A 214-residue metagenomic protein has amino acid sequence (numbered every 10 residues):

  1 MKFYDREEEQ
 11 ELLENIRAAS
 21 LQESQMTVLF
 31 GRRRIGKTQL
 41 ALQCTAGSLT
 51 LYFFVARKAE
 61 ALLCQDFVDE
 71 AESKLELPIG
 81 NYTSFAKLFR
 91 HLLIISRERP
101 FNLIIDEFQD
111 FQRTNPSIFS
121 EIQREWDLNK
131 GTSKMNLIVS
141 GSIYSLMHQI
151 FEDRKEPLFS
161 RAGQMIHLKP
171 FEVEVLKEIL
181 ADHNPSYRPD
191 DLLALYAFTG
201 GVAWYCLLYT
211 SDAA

Functional and structural regions predicted by a protein language model:
K2-L13: N-terminal pre-P-loop "Q-motif" helix
L40: Hydrophobic positions on the alpha1 helix immediately C-terminal to the Walker A/P-loop
S48-L51, A61-I79: Conserved NTP-binding/hydrolysis module of P-loop NTPases
E72-L93: Short glycine-rich substrate-engagement loop in P-loop NTPases that contacts/grips substrate
S96-I118, I122: Conserved P-loop NTPase "ATPase switch" module shared by AAA+ and STAND
E125-K155: Sensor-1/coupling segment of RecA-like P-loop NTPase cores
H167-P189: Conserved small helical "lid"/interfacial subdomain of P-loop NTPases
Y209-A214: Conserved small/polar residues in nucleotide/adenosyl-binding loops
